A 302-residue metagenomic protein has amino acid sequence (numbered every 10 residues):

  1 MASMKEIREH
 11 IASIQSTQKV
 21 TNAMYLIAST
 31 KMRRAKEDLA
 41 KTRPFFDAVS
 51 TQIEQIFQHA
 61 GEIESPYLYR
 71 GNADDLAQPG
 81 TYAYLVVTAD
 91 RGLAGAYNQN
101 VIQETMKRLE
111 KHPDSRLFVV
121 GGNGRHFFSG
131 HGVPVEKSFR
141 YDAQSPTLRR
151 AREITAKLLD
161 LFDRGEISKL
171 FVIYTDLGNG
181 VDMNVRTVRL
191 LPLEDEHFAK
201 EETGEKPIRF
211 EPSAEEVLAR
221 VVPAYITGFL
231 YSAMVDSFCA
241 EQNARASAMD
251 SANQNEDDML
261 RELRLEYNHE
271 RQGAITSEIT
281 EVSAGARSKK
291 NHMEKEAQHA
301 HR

Functional and structural regions predicted by a protein language model:
M1-R302: C-terminal beta-strand-loop-alpha-helix "lid" module of Rossmann-like NAD(P)-dependent dehydrogenases
